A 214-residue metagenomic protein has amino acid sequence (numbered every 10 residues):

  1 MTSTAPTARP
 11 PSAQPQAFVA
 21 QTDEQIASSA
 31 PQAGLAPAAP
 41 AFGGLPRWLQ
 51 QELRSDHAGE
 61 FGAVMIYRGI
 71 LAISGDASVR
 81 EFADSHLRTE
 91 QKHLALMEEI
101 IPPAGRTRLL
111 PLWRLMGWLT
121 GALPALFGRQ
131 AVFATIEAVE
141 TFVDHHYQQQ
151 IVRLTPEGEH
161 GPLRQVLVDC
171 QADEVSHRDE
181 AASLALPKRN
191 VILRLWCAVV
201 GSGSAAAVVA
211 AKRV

Functional and structural regions predicted by a protein language model:
T2-V214: Non-heme di-metal
